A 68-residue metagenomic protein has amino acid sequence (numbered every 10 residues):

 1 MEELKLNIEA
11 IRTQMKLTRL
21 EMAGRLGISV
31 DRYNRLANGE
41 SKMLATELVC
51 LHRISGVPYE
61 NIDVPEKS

Functional and structural regions predicted by a protein language model:
M1-Q14: A short, Lys/Arg-rich alpha-helix, primarily the initiator
E9, L20, V49: Residues within the helices of the helix-turn-helix
T13, G24, R53: Alpha-helical residues within the helix-turn-helix
K16-R35: Short alpha-helical DNA-recognition segment
T46-N61: DNA major-groove recognition helix of helix-turn-helix/homeodomain DNA-binding modules
N61-S68: Short amphipathic recognition helices of helix-turn-helix/homeodomain-type DNA-binding modules
